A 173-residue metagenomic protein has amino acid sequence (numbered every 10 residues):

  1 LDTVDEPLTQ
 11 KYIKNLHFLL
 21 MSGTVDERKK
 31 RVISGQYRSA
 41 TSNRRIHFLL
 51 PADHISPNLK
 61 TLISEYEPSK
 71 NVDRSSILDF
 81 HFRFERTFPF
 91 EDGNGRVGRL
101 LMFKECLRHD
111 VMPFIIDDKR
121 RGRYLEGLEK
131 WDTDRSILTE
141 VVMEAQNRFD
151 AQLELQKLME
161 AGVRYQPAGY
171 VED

Functional and structural regions predicted by a protein language model:
L1-D92, R96-D173: FIC/Doc superfamily catalytic core
